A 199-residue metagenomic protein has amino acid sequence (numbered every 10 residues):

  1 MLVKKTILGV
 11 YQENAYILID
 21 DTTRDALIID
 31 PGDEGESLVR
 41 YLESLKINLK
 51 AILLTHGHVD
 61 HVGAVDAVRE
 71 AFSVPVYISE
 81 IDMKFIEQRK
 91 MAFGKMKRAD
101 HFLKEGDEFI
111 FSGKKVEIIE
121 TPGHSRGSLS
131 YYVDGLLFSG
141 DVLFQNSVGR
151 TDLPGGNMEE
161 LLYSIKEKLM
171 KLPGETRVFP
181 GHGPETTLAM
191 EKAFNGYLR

Functional and structural regions predicted by a protein language model:
M1-L45, S130-S139: Conserved beta-strand hairpin/beta-sheet module of binuclear metal-dependent hydrolase folds, prominently
K4-I7, I19, K104, I110 (+2 more regions): Residue-level detector of conserved, well-ordered beta-strand and adjacent loop positions that form binding/recognition
Y16, H101, G106-D107, L129 (+1 more regions): Residue-level detector of beta-strand structural context in well-folded domains
I19-T23, K84-I86, V142-F144: Short, basic/glycine-rich phosphate-binding loops at helix/coil junctions that contact nucleotide phosphates
I28-I29, K50-G57, V76-S79, E120-G123 (+2 more regions): Active-site neighborhood of phospho(di)ester-bond hydrolases with catalytic His/Asp-centered motifs
D33-F111, F194-Y197: Active-site HxH/HxHxD metal-binding segment of metal-dependent hydrolases
F93, K115-R199: Metallo-beta-lactamase
